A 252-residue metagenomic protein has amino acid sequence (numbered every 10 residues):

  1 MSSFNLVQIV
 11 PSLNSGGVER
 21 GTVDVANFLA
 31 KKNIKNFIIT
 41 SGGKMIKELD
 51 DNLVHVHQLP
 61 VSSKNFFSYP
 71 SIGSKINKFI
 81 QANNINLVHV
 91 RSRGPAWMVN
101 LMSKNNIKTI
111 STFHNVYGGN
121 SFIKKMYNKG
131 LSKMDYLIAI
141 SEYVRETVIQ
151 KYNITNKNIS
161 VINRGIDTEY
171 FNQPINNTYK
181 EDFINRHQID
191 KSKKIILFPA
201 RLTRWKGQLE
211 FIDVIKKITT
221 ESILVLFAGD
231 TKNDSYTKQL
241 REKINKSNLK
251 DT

Functional and structural regions predicted by a protein language model:
S3-F4, Q8-S68, N158: N-terminal strand-loop element at the rim of the active site of nucleotide-sugar-dependent glycosyltransferases
P11-N14, P199-T203, D230-K232: Short donor-sugar binding/catalytic loops of nucleotide-sugar-dependent glycosyltransferases, especially enzymes
E19-D24, K194-K217, K238: A conserved mid-protein helix/loop that constitutes part of the nucleotide-sugar donor-binding site
I80, K104, T109-I140, E146: A conserved, positively charged/aromatic
V90-A96, F113: Short His-centered aromatic/hydrophobic patch
Y143, G165: Carbohydrate-associated surface elements
N172-I189, L240-E242: A short helix/loop element that forms part of the nucleotide-sugar donor recognition site in Leloir-type
G229, T237-T252: Nucleotide-activated donor-binding/catalytic signature segment of Leloir-type glycosyltransferases, i.e., the conserved
